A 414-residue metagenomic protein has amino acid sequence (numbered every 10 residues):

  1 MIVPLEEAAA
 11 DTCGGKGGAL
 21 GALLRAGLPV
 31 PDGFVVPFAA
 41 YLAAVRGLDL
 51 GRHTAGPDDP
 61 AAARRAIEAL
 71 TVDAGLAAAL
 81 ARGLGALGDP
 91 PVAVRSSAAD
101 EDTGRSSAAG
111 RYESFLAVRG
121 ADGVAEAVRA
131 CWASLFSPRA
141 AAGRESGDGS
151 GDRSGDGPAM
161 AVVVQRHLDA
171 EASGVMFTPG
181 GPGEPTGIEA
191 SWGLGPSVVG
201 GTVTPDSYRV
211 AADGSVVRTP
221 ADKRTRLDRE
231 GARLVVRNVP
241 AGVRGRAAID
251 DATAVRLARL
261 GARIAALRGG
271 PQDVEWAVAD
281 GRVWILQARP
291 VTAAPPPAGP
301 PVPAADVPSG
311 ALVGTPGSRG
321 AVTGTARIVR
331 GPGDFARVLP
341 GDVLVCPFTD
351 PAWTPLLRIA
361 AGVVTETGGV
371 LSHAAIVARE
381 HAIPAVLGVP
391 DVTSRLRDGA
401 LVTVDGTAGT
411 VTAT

Functional and structural regions predicted by a protein language model:
M1-V163, E171-A172, R244, A265 (+6 more regions): N-terminal beta-alpha lobe that positions the nucleotide/phosphoryl donor in ATP/NTP-coupled carboxylate activation
L23-A26, T178-G183, I359, A375-A382: Alpha-helix C-terminal capping segments
F34, S197, V203-Y208, P297-G310 (+3 more regions): Catalytic phosphate/nucleotide-handling subdomain of diverse soluble enzymes
G56-A66, R229-V236, P240, A294-P332 (+1 more regions): Long, charged amphipathic helices and adjacent flexible linkers at domain junctions
A190-P271: Conserved catalytic alpha/beta cores of large enzymes that bind or transform nucleotide phosphates and polynucleotides
V198, P290-P295, A321-D342, P347-T414: Acidic, glycine-rich flexible loop/linker segments
A266-T292: Conserved metal-phosphate-binding beta-hairpin within the catalytic cores of diverse ATP-dependent phosphoryl-transfer
